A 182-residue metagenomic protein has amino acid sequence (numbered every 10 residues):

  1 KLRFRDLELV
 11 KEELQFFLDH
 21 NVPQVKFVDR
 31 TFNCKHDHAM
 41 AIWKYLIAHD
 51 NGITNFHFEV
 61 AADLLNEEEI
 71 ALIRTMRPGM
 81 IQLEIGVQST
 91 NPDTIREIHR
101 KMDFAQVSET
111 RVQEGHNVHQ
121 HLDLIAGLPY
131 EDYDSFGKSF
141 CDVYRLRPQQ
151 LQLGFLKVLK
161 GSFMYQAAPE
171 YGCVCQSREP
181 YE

Functional and structural regions predicted by a protein language model:
K1, S108-D132: Mobile, glycine- and charge-enriched loop segments and immediately flanking short secondary-structure elements within
K1-E114: Radical SAM [4Fe-4S] cluster-binding motif and immediate context
P23-Q24, H119, Q149: Residue-level detector of anion-binding/catalytic polar loops
R30, D123, G154: Conserved acidic functional residues
H36-D37, D93-I98, A126-D134, L146-E182: Flexible glycine/acidic-rich beta-alpha junction loops that bind and position SAM and/or redox cofactors in anaerobic
W43-K44, S139, A168-G172: Short, hinge-like loop/turn segments at secondary-structure boundaries
E67-I73, P129-R147: Catalytic cores of alpha/beta
